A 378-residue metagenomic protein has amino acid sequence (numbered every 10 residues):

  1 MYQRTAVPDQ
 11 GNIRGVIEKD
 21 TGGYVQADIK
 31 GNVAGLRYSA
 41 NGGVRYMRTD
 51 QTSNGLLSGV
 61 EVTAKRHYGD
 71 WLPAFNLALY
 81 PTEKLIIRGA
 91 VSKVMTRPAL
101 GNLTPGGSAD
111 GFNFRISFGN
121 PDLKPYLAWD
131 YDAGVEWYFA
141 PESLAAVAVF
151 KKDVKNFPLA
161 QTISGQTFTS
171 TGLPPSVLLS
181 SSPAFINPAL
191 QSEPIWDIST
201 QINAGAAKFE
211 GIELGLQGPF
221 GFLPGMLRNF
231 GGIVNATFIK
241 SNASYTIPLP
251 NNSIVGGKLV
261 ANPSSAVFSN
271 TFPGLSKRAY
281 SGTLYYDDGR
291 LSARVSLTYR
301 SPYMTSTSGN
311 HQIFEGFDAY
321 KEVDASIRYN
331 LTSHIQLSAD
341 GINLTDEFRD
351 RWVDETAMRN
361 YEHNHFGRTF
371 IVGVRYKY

Functional and structural regions predicted by a protein language model:
P8-R14, S53-A64, I116-P121, I198-N203 (+3 more regions): Extracellular loop and loop/strand-boundary signature of outer-membrane beta-barrel proteins
V16, M95-V154, P175-F185, A189-F220 (+3 more regions): Outer-membrane beta-barrel signature, preferentially recognizing the C-terminal barrel domain of Gram-negative
T21-E61, H67-Y80, A128, F220 (+1 more regions): Surface-exposed extracellular loop regions of Gram-negative outer-membrane beta-barrel proteins
G23, A40-R48, I87-K93, A145-K151 (+5 more regions): Transmembrane beta-barrel strands of outer-membrane/channel proteins
N32-Y38, K84, E142, G221-G232 (+2 more regions): Short loop/turn motifs that connect adjacent beta-strands in outer-membrane beta-barrel proteins
T52-G59, L100-G106, N113-F114, P158-S164 (+4 more regions): Outer-membrane beta-barrel translocator domains and adjoining extracellular loop/strand segments of Gram-negative
K151, T171-Y303, T307, T345: Gram-negative outer-membrane beta-barrel transporters
D153-N156, S296-S308, R328-Y378: C-terminal beta-signal and adjacent terminal beta-strands/loops of Gram-negative outer-membrane beta-barrel proteins
